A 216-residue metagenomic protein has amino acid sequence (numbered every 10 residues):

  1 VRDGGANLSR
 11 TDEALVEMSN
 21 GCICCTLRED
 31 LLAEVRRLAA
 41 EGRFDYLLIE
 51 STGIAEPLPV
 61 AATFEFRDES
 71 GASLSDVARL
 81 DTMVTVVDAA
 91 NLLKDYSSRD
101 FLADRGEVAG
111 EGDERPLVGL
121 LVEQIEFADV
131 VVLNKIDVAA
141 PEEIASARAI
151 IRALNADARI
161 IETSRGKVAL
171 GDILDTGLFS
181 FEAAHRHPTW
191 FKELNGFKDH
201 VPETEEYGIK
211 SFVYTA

Functional and structural regions predicted by a protein language model:
V1-G119: Nucleotide-state-sensitive switch-loop elements of NTP-binding domains
F101-A216: C-terminal accessory "lid"/substrate-recognition subdomains
